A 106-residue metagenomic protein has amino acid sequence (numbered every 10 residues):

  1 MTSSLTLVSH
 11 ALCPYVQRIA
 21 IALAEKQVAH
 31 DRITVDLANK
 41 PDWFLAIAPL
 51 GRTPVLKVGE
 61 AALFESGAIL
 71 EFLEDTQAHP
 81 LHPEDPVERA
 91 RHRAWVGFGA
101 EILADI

Functional and structural regions predicted by a protein language model:
M1-I106: GST-like domain detector, emphasizing the conserved glutathione-binding G-site in the N-terminal thioredoxin-like
